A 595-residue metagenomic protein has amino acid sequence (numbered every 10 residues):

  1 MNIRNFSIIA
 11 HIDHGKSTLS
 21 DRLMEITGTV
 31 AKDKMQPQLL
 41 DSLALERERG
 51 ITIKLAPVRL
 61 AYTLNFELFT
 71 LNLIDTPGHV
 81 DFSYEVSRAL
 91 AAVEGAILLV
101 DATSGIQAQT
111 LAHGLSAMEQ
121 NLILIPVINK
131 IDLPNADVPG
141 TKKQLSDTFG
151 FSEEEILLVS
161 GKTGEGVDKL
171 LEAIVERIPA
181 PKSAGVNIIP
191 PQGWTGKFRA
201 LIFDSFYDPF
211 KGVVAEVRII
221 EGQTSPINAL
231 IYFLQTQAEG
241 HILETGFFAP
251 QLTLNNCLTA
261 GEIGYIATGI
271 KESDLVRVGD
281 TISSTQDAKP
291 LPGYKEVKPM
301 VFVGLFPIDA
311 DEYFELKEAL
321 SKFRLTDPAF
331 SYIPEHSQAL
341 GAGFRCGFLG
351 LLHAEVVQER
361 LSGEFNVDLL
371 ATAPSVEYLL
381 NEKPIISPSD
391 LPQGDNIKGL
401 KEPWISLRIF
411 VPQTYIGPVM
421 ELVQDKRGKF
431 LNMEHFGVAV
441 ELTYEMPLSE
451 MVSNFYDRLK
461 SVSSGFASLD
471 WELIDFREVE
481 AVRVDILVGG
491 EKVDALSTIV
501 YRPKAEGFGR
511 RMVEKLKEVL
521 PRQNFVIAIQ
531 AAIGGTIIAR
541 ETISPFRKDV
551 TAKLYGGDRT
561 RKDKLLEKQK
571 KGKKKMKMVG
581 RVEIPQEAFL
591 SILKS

Functional and structural regions predicted by a protein language model:
M1-S595: Structural and coupling elements of P-loop NTPases
